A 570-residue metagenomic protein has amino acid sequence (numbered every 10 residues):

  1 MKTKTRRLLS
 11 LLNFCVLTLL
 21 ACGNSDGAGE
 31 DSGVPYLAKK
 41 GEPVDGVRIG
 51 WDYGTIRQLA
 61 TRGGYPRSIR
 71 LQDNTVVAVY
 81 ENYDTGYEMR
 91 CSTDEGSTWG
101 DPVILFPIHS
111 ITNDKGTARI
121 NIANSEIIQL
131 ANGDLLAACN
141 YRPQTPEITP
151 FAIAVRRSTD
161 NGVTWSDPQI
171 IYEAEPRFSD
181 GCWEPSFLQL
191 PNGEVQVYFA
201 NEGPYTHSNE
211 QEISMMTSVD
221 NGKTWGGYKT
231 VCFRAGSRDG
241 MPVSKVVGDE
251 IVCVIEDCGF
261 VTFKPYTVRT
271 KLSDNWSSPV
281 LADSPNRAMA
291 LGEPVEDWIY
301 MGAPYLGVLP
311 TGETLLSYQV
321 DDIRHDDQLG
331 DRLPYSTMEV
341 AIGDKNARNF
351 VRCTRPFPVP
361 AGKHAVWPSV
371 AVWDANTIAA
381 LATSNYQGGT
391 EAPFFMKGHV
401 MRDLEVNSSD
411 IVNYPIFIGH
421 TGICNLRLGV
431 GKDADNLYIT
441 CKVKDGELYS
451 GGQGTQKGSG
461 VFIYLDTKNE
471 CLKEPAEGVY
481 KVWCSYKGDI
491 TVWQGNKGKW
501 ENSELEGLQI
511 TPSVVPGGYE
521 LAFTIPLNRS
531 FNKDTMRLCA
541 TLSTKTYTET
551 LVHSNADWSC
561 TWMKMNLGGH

Functional and structural regions predicted by a protein language model:
K2-L12: Bacterial N-terminal signal peptides that target proteins for export
L19-A21: C-terminal motif of bacterial Sec signal peptides marking the signal peptidase cleavage site
G23-E30: Bacterial lipoprotein signal-peptidase II cleavage site
G33-D403: Asp-box/BNR beta-propeller blade signature and adjacent active/binding-site loops in extracellular glycan-interacting
E405-S409, I416, T455-T491, R529-H570: Acidic/polar low-complexity flexible segments
N436-D445, Y519-I525: Short, well-ordered beta-strand segments enriched in hydrophobic/aromatic residues
K444-G452: Short amphipathic, basic-aromatic surface patches that mediate peripheral association with negatively charged
A476-P516: Glycine-aromatic-enriched beta-strand/loop faces of beta-sandwich-type recognition domains, especially lectin-like
